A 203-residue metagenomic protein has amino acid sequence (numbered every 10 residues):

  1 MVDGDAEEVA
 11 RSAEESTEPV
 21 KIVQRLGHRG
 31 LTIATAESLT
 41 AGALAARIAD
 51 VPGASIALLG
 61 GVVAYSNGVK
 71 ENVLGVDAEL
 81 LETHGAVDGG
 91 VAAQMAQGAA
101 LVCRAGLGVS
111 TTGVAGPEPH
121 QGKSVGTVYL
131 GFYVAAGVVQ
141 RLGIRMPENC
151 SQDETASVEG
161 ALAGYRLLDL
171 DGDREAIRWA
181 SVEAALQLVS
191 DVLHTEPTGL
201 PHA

Functional and structural regions predicted by a protein language model:
M1-A203: Short alpha-helical segments enriched in small residues
